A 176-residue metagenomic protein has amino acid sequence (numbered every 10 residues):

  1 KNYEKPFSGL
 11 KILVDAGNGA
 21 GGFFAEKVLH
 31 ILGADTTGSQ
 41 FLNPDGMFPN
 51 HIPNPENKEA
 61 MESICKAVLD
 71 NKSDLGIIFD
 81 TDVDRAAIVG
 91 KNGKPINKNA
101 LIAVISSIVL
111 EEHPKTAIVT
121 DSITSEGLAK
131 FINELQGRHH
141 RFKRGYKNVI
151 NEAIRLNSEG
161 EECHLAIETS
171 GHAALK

Functional and structural regions predicted by a protein language model:
K1-K176: Phosphate-binding chemistry for phosphorylated carbohydrates and sugar-nucleotides
